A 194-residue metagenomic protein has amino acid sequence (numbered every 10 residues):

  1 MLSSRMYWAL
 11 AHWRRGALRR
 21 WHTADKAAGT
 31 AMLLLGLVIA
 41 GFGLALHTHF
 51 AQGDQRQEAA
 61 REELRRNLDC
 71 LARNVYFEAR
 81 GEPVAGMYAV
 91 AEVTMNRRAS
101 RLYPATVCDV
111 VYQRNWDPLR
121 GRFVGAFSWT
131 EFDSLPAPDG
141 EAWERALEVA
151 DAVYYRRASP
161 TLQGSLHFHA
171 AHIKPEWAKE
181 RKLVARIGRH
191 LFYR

Functional and structural regions predicted by a protein language model:
L2-S3, Y7-T30, G43, H47-R194: Bacterial extracytoplasmic/cell-wall-associated proteins, especially those involved in peptidoglycan
L34-G41: Bacterial N-terminal signal peptides
